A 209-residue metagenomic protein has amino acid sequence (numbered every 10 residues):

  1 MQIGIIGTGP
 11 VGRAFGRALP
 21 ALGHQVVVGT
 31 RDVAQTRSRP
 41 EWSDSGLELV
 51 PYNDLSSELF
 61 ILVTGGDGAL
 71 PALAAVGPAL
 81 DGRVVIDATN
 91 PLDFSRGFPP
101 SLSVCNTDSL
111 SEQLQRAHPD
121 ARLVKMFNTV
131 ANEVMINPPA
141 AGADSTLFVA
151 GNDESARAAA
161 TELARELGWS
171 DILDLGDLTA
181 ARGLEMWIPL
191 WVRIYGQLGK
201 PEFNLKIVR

Functional and structural regions predicted by a protein language model:
M1-W42: NAD(P)+-binding Rossmann beta1-loop-alpha1 motif at the extreme N-terminus of oxidoreductases
A34, P40-V84, N90-G97: Rossmann-like NAD(P)-binding element
G65-A69, T129-A131, D153-S155: Short beta->alpha connector loops
A74, E112, E162: Active-site phosphate/pyrophosphate- and oxyanion-stabilizing loops and adjacent acidic/basic residues in soluble
F98-T107, E112, N137-S155: Short beta-strand and adjoining strand-loop segment in the mid-core of the Rossmann-like NAD(P)-dependent dehydrogenase
C105-T129, I136-N137: Short, glycine-/small-residue-rich phosphate/pyrophosphate-handling segment
S145-R209: Active-site-lining helix/loop region of Rossmann-like oxidoreductase modules
